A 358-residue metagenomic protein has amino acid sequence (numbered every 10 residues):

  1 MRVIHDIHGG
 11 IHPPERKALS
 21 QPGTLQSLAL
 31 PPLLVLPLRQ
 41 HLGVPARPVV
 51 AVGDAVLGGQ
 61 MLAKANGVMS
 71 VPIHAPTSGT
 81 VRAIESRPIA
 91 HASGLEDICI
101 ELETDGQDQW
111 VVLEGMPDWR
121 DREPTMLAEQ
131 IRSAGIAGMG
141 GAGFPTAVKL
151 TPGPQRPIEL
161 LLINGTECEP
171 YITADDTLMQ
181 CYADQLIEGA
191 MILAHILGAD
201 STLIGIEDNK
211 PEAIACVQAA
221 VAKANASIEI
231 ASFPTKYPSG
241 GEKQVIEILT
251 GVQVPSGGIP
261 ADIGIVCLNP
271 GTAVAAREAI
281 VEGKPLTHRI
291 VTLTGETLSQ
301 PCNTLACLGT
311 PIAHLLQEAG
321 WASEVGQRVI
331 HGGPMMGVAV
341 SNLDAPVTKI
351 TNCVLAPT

Functional and structural regions predicted by a protein language model:
M1-V49, E101: N-terminal, Lys/Arg-enriched amphipathic/low-complexity engagement segments that precede the first folded domain
A51-K64, A83: Short, well-structured beta-strand-loop connectors
G79-V81: Conserved hydrophobic positions within beta-strands
A83, P88-M139, F144, Q155 (+2 more regions): Acidic low-complexity segments
Q109-W110, L161-D175, T297: Gly-rich Lys/Arg/Thr-decorated short loops/hinges at beta-loop-alpha junctions or inter-strand turns that position
Q180-I196: Histidine-anchored nucleotide/phosphate-binding helix
D200-I312, E318-V325, G333-P334: Hydrophobic alpha-helical positions that pack around
I290, W321, R328, M335-T358: A glycine- and small/hydrophobic-rich beta-loop-beta segment that serves as a flexible "lid/hinge" or phosphate-binding
